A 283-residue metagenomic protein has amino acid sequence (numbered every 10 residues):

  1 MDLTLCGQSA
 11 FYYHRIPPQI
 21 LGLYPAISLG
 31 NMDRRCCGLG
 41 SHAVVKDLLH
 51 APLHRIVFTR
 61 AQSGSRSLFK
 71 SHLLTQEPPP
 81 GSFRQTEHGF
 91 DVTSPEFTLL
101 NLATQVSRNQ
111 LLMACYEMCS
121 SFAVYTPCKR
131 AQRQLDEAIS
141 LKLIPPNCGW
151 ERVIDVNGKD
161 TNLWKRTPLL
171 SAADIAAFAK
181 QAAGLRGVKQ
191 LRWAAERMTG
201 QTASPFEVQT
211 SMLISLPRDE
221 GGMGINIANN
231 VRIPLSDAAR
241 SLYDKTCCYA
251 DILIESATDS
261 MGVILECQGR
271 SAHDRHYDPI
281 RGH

Functional and structural regions predicted by a protein language model:
M1-V188: Short gly/ser-rich loop at a beta-strand->alpha-helix junction or flexible surface loop bordering the NTP-binding
L143, C148-G149, V153-H283: Surface segments flanking catalytic/ligand-binding clefts of nucleic-acid enzymes
